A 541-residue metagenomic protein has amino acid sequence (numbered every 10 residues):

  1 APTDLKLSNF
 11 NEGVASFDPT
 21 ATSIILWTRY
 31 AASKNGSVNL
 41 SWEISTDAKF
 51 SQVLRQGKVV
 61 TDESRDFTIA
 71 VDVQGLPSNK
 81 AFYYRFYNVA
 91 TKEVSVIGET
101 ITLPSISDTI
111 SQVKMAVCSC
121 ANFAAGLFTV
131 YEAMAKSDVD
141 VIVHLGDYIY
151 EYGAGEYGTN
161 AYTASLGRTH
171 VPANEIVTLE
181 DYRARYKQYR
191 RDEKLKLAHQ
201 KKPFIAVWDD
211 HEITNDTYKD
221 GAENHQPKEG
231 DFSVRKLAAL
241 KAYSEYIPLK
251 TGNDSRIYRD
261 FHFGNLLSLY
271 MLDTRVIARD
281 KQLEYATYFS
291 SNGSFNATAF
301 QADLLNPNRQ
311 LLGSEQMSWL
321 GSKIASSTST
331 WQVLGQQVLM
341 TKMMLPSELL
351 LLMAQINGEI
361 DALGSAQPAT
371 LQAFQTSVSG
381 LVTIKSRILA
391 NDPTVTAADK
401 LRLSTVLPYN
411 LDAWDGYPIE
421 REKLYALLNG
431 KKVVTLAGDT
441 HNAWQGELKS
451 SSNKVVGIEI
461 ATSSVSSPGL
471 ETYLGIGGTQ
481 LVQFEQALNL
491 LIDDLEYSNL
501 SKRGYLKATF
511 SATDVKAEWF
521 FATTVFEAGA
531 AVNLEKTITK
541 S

Functional and structural regions predicted by a protein language model:
A1-S541: Metal-dependent phosphoester/phosphodiester hydrolase catalytic core
